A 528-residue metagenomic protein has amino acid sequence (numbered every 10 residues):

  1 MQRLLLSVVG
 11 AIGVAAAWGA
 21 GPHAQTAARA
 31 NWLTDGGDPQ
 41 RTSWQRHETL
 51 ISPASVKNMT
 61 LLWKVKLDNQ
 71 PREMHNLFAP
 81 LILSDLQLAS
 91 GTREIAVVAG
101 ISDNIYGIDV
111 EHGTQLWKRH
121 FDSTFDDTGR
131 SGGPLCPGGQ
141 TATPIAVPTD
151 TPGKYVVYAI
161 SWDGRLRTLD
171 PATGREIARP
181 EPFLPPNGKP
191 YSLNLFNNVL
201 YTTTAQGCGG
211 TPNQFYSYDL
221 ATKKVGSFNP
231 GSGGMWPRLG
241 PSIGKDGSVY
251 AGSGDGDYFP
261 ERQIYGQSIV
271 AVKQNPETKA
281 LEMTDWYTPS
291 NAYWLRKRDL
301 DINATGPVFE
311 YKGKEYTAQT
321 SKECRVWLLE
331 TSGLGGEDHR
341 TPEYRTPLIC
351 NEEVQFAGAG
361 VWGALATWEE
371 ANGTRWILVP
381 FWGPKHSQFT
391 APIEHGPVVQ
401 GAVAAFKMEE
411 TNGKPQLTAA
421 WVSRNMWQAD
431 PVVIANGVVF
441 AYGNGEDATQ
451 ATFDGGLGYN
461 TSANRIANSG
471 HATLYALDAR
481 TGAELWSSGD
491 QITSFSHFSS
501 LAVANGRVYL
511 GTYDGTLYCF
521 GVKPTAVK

Functional and structural regions predicted by a protein language model:
M1-L4: Positively charged n-region of N-terminal signal peptides that target proteins for export
S7-A17: Bacterial N-terminal signal peptides
A17-T26: Boundary at the C-terminal end of the N-terminal hydrophobic targeting segment
Q25-L62, L81: Blade/loop signatures of beta-propeller domains
T49-M74, Q87-T92, D103-G138, A146-Y155 (+6 more regions): Extracytoplasmic/lumenal domain signature
F78-S84, A96-V98: General structural concept
